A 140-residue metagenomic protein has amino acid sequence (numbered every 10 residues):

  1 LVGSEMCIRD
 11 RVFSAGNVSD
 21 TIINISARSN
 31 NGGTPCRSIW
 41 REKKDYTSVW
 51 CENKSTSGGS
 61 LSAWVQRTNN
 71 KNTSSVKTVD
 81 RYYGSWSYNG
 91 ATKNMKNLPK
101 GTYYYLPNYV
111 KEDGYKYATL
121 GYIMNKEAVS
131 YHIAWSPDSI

Functional and structural regions predicted by a protein language model:
L1-I8: Short, small-residue-biased leader/transition segments that mark boundaries at the very start of proteins
R9-F13: C-terminal segment of classical bacterial N-terminal signal peptides
A15-I140: Post-signal peptide N-terminal regions of Sec-secreted extracellular proteins
